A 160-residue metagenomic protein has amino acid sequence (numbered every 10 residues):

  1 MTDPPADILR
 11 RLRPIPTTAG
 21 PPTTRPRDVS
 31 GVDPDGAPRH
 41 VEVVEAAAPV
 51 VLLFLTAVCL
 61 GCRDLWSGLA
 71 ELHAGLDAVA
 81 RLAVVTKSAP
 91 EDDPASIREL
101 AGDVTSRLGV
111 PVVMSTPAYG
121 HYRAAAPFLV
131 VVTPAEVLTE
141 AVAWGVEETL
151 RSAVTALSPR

Functional and structural regions predicted by a protein language model:
M1-V32, R160: N-terminal targeting signals for export/organelle localization
H40-A70: Short active-site neighborhood of thiol/selenol oxidoreductases, capturing the structured segment around
A48, V131-R160: Thiol-/selenol-based redox modules, centered on thioredoxin-like and closely related oxidoreductase domains
L53, L82-V84, V131: Structural beta-sheet core signal
T56, K87, P134: Cofactor-binding loop segments of dinucleotide-utilizing enzymes, especially the Rossmann-like FAD- and NAD(P)+-binding
G61-V104: Structural microenvironment flanking redox-active thiols in thiol-disulfide oxidoreductases
R98-T133: Short, internal strand/loop/helix patches that form the active-site neighborhood or redox-interaction surface
